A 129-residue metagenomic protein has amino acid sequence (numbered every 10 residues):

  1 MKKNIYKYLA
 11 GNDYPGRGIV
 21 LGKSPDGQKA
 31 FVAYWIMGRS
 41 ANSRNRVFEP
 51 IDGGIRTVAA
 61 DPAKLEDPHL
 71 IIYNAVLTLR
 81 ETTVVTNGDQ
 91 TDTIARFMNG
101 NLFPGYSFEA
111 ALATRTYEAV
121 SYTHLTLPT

Functional and structural regions predicted by a protein language model:
M1-K64: Extreme N-terminus nucleophile/cap motif
L9, V58-L65, V76-R96, A111 (+1 more regions): Alpha/propeptide regions of enzymes that mature by internal proteolysis
D13-G16, G27, L77-R80, S121-Y122: Short, well-ordered loop/turn elements at secondary-structure boundaries
P68: Cysteine protease catalytic core and zymogen-processing segment of caspase-like enzymes
I72: Beta-rich catalytic cores
D92-Y106: Active-site-proximal, acidic helix/loop segment immediately C-terminal to a metal-coordinating Asp/Glu
F103-Y122: Glycine- and acidic-residue-rich phosphate-binding/metal-coordinating active-site segment common to enzymes that handle
T123-T129: Conserved small/polar residues in nucleotide/adenosyl-binding loops
